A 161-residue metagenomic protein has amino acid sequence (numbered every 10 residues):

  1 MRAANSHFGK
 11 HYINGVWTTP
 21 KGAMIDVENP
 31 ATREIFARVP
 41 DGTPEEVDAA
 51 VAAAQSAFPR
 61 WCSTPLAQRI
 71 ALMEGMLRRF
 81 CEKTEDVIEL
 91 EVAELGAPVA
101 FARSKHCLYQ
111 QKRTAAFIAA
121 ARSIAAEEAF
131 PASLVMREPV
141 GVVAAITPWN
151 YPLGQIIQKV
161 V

Functional and structural regions predicted by a protein language model:
M1-P131: N-terminal Rossmann-like NAD(P)+-binding subdomain of aldehyde/semialdehyde dehydrogenases
A126-V161: Conserved small-residue-rich beta-alpha loop and adjacent elements that most often cradle the phosphate/pyrophosphate
